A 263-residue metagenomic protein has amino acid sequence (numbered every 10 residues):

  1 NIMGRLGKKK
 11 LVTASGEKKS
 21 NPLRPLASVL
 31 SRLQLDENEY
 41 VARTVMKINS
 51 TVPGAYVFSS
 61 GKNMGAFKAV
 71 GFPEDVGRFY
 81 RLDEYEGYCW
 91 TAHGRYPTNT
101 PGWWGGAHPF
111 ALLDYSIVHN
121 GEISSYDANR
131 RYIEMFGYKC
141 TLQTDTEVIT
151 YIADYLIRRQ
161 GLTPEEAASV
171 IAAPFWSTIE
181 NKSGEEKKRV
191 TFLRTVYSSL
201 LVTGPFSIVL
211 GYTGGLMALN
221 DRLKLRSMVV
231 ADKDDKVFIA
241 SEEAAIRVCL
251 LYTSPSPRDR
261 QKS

Functional and structural regions predicted by a protein language model:
N1-E86, L156-V190, R194-S199: Extended, highly charged
D83-F110, K188: Active-site-adjacent loop/helix segments that line or gate small-molecule/cofactor pockets in enzymes
P101-G105, D127-R131, L219-R222, V230-A231 (+1 more regions): Short acidic, glycine/serine/threonine-rich loops at helix termini
H108-H119, I123, R194-E242: Conserved catalytic micro-motifs used in adenylation/nucleotidyl-transfer and phosphoryl/amide- and methyl-transfer
S124-I157, G161, F238-S241: Catalytic or ion-translocation cores adjacent to nucleophile or general acid/base/metal-coordination motifs in diverse
W176-G184, A231-D234, F238-A244, V248: Core nucleotide-handling region used for phosphoryl-transfer chemistry
Y252-D259: Conserved small/polar residues in nucleotide/adenosyl-binding loops
